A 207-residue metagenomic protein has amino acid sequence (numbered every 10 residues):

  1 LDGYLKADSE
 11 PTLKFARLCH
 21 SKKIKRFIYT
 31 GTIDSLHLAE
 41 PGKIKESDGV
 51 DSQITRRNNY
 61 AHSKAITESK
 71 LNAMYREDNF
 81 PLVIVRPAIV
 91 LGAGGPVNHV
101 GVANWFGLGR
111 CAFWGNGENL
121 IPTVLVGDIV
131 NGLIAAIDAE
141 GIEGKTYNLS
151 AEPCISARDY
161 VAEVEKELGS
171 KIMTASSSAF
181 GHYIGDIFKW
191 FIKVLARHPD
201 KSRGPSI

Functional and structural regions predicted by a protein language model:
L13-N59: Conserved Rossmann-fold NAD(P)-dependent oxidoreductase catalytic core, especially the SDR/UDP-sugar
I28-T32, R86-A88, S150: Active-site beta-alpha turn of Rossmann-fold NAD(P)-dependent dehydrogenases/reductases
D51-T55, I84, N104-V124, G132 (+2 more regions): A conserved pocket-lining segment of Rossmann-fold NAD(P)-dependent short-chain dehydrogenase/reductase
T55-V83: Active-site Tyr-X1-5-Lys
R57-N58, A88-P96, N116-V126, A151-P153: Glycine-rich "substrate-gating" loop/helix at the edge of Rossmann-like oxidoreductase active sites
A65, D78-F80, L91-G101, G127 (+3 more regions): Glycine/proline-rich active-site loop of Rossmann-fold NAD(P)-dependent oxidoreductases
A136-G204: Mid/C-terminal beta-alpha module of Rossmann-like enzyme folds, strongest in SDR-family dehydrogenases/epimerases
